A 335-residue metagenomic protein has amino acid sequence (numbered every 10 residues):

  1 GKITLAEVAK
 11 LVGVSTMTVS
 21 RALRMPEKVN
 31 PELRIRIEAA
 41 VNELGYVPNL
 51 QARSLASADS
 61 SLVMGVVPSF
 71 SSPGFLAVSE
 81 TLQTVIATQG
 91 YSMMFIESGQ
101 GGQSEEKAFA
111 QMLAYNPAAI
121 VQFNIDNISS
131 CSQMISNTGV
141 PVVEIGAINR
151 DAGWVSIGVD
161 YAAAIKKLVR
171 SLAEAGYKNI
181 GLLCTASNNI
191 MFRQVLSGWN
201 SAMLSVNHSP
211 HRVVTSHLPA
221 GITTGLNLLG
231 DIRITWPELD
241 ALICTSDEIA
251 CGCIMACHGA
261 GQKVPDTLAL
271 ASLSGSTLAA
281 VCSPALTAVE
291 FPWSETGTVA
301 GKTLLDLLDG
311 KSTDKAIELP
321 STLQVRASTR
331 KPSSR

Functional and structural regions predicted by a protein language model:
G1-A58, S333: N-terminal helix-turn-helix DNA-binding module of bacterial transcription factors
G1-T4, N42-E80, Q89, Q111-A114: N-terminal helix-turn-helix/winged-helix DNA-binding helices and compositionally similar short basic alpha-helical
L11, T16-R21, L55-S71, N179-A186: Short beta-strand segments enriched in small/hydrophobic residues
L50, P68-A77, F95-S104, I157-K167 (+5 more regions): Hinge/beta->alpha junction and helix N-cap segments in small-molecule ligand-binding domains
T84-S129: Central regulatory/effector-binding core of bacterial HTH transcription factors
Q100, A118, F123-K167, N188 (+2 more regions): Flexible loop/hinge segments that line or gate small-molecule binding clefts
N116-N124, G181-C184, T215, W236-S246 (+1 more regions): Periplasmic-binding protein-like
P210, G230-R335: Flexible loop/turn connectors
